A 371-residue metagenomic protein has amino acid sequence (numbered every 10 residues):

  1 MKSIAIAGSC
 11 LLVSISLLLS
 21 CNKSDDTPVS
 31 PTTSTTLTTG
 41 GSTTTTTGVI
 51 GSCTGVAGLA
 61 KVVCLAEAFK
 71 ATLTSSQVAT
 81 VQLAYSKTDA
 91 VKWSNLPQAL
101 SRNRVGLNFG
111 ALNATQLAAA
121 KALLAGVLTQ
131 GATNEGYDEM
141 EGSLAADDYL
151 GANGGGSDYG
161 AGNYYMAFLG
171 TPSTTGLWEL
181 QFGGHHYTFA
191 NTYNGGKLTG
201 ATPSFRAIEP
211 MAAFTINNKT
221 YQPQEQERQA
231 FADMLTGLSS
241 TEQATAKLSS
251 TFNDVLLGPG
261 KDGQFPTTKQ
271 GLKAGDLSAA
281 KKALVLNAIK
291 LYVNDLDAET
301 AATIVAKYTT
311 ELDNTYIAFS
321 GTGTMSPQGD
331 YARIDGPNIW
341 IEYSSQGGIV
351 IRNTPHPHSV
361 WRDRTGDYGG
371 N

Functional and structural regions predicted by a protein language model:
M1-S9: Bacterial N-terminal signal peptides that target proteins for export
L17-S20: C-terminal motif of bacterial Sec signal peptides marking the signal peptidase cleavage site
K23: Short, conserved catalytic or interaction motifs in soluble domains
D26-T33, L37-N371: A cross-kingdom marker for long, charged
